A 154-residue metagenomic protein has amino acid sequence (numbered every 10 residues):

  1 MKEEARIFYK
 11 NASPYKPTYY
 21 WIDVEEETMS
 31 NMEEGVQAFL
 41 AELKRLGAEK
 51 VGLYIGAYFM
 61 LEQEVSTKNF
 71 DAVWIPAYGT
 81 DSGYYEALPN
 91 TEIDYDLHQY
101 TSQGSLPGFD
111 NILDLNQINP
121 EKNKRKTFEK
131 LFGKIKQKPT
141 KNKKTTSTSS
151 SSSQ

Functional and structural regions predicted by a protein language model:
M1-A12, Y58-E62, G79-Y85: Alpha-helical scaffolding within the catalytic cores of extracellular/periplasmic polymer-degrading hydrolases
M1-L40, K44-E49: Substrate-binding cleft of extracellular glycoside hydrolase catalytic domains
Y15, L46-A48, T67-F70, E92: Short, well-ordered coil/turn elements that cap or connect secondary structure elements
T18-V24, K50-Y54, A72-P76, D96-Q99: Structural recognition of the beta-strand scaffold that forms the well-ordered cores of secreted hydrolase catalytic
E26-T28, A57-F59, G79, T101: Active-site-proximal loop/turn and secondary-structure-junction residues that shape catalytic pockets, frequently
G35, A41, E49-S66: Extracytoplasmic mature domains of secreted/periplasmic and thylakoid-lumen proteins
K68-S147: Functionally critical loop-and-helix segments that line ligand-binding/catalytic clefts of soluble enzyme domains
S150-Q154: Composition-driven, intrinsically disordered low-complexity tracts enriched in small residues
